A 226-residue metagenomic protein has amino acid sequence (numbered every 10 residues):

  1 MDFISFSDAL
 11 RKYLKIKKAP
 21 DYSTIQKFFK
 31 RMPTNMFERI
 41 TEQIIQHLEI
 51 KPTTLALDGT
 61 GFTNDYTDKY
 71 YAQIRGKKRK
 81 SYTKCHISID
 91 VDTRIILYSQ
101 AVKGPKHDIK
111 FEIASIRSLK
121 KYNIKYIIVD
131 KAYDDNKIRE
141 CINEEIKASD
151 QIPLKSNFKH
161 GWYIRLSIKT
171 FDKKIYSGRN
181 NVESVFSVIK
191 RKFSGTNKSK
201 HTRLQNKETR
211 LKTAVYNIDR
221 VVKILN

Functional and structural regions predicted by a protein language model:
M1-E38: Short, positively charged, Gly/Tyr-enriched micro-motifs that form contact patches at catalytic or ligand/partner
R11-K12, L48-E49, K120-K121, D172-K174: Short hydrophobic "helix-edge" motifs at membrane interfaces and signal-peptide entry regions
I25-K30, T34-E144, T213: Polybasic low-complexity intrinsically disordered regions
M32, I189-K192, I218: Generic structural signal for hydrophobic core residues of well-folded globular domains
A72-G76, K173, K200: Short, P/G- and charge-enriched loop/turn segments at secondary-structure junctions
F111, N181, V185, R210: Catalytic-loop motifs flanking and including active-site residues across diverse enzymes
Y126, K131-S199: Helix-centered, glycine/charged polyanion-binding patches within enzymatic domains that contact phosphate-containing
S199-N226: Charge-patterned, long linear interaction tracts outside catalytic cores
